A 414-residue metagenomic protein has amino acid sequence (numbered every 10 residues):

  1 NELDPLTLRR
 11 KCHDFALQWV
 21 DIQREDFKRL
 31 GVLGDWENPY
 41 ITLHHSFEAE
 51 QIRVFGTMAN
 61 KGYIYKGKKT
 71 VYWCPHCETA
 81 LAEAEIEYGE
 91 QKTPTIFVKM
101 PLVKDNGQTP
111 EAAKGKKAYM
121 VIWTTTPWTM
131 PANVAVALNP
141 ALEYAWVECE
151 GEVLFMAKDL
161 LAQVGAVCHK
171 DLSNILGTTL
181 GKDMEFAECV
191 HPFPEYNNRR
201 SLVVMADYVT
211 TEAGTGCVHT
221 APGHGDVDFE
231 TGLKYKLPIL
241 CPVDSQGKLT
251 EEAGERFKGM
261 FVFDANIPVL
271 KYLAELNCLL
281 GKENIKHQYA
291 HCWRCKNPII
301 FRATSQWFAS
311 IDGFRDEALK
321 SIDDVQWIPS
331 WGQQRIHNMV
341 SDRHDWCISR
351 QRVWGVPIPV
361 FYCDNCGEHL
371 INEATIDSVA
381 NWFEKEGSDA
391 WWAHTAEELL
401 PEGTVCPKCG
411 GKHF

Functional and structural regions predicted by a protein language model:
N1-P131, C189, R199, Y208 (+4 more regions): Residue patterns forming the tRNA-binding/recognition surfaces of aminoacyl-tRNA synthetases and related DALR
L43, N139, L154-A162, I267 (+1 more regions): Helix N-cap / beta->alpha transition motif
P131, A135, L142-C217, D226 (+1 more regions): Protease-associated
F414: Conserved phosphate-binding elements of NTP-dependent enzyme cores
